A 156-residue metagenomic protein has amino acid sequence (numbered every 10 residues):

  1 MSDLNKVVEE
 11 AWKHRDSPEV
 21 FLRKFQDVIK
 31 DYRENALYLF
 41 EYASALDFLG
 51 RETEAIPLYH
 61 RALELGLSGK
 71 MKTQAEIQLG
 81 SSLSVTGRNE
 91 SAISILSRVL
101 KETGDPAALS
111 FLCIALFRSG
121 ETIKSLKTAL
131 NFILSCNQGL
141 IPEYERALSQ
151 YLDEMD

Functional and structural regions predicted by a protein language model:
D3-V7, L39, E76, L109 (+1 more regions): TPR repeat positional signature
V20-F21, E54, S91, K124: Alpha-helical positions within canonical tetratricopeptide repeat
L37-K101: Alpha-helical adaptor scaffolds
E64, E102, L116-L140, D153: TPR/TPR-like (Sel1-like) alpha-helical repeat modules
L67-K72, G104-S110, L134-A147: Boundary/linker segments of alpha-helical solenoid repeat arrays
